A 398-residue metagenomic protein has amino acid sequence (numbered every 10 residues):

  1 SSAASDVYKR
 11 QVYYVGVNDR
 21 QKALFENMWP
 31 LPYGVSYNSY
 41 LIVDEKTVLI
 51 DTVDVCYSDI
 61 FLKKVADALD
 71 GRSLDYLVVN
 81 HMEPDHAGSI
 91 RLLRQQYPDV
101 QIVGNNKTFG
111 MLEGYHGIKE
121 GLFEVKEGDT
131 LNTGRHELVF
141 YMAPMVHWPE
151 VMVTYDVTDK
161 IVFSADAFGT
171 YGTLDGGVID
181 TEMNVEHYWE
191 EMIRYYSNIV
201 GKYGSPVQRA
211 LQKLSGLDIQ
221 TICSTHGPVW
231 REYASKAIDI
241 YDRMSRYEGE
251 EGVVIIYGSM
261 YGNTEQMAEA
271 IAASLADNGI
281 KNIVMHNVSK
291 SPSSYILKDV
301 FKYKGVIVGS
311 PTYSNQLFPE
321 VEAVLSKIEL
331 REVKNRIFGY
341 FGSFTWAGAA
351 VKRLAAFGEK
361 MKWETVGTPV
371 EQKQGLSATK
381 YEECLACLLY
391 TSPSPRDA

Functional and structural regions predicted by a protein language model:
S1, G71, L297-F301: A short, aliphatic-rich alpha-helical micro-motif
A3-Q11, Y390-P395: Conserved small/polar residues in nucleotide/adenosyl-binding loops
K9-R10, V103-V151, P206-R209: Metallo-beta-lactamase
R10-V65, V153-D156, K160-S164, T264: Conserved beta-strand hairpin/beta-sheet module of binuclear metal-dependent hydrolase folds, prominently
E45, C56-V103: Active-site metal-binding motif and surrounding structural segment of the metallo-beta-lactamase
I50-T52, D75-M82, V103-N105, V162-A165 (+1 more regions): Active-site neighborhood of phospho(di)ester-bond hydrolases with catalytic His/Asp-centered motifs
H147, V151, A167-G201, M244-G249: Active-site-proximal loop/helix segment associated with metal-binding centers of metalloenzymes
L174, N184-I222, H226-V229, A270-H286 (+1 more regions): FMN-binding flavodoxin-like domain, especially the glycine-rich phosphate-binding loop
